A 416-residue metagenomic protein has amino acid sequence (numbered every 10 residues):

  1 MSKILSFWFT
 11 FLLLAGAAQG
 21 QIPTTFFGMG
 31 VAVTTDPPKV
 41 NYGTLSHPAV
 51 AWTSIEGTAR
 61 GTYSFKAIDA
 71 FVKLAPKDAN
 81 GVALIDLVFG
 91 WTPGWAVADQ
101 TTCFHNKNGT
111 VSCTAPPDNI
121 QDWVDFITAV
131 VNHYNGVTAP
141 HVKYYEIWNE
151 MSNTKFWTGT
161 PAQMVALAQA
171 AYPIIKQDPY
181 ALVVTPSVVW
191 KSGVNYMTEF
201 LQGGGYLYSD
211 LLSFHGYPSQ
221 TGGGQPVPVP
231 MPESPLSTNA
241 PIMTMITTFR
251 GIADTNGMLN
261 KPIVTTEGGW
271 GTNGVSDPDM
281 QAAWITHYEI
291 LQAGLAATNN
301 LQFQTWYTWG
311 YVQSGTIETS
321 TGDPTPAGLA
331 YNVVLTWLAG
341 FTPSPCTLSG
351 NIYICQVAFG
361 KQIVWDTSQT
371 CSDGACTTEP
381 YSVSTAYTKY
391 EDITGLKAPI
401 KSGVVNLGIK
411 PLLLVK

Functional and structural regions predicted by a protein language model:
S6-A15: Bacterial N-terminal signal peptides
Q21-A51: Boundary/entry segment of secreted carbohydrate-active catalytic domains
V40-S209, S213-S234: Substrate-binding cleft and catalytic face of glycoside hydrolase catalytic domains, especially the flexible beta-alpha
A75, V130, Y145, A171 (+7 more regions): Conserved, mostly hydrophobic/aromatic
H141-Y145, A168-M197, T244, R250 (+2 more regions): Aromatic-lined carbohydrate-recognition surfaces of secreted/lumenal glycan-active proteins
T265-L338, P345-N351: Aromatic/acidic polysaccharide-binding cleft in carbohydrate-active enzymes
T347-T385, K410: Carbohydrate-binding surface patches
K397-K416: C-terminal beta-strand-rich structural cap/linker in extracellular carbohydrate-active enzymes
